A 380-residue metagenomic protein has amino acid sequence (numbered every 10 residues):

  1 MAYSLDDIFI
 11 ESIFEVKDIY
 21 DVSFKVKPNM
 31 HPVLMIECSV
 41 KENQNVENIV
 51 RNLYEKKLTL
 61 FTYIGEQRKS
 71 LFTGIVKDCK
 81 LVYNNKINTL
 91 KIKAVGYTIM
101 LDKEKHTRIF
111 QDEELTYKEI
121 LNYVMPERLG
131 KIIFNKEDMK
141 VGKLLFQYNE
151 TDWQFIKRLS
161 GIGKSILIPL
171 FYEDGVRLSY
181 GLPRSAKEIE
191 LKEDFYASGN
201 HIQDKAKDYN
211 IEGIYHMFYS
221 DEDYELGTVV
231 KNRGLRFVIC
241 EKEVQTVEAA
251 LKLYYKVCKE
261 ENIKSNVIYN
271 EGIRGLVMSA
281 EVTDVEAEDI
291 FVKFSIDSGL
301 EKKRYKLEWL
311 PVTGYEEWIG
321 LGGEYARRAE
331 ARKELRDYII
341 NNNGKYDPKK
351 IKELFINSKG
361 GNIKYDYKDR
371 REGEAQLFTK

Functional and structural regions predicted by a protein language model:
M1-K380: Amphipathic alpha-helical and helix-coil boundary elements used as assembly and membrane-proximal scaffolds
